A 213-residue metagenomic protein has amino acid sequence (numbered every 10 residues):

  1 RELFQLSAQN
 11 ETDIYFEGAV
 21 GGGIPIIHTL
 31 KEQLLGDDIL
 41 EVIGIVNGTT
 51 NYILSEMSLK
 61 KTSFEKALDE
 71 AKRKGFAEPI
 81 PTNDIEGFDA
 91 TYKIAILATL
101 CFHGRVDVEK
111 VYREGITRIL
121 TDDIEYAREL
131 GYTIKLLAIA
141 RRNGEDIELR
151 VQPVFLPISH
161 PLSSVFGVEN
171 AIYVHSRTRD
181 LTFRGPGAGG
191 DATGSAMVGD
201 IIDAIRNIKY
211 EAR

Functional and structural regions predicted by a protein language model:
R1-K31: Rossmann-fold NAD(P)-binding glycine/threonine-rich loop
Q9-T12, G36-E41, D146-I147, E169-N170 (+1 more regions): Short coil/turn connectors at secondary-structure junctions
I14-G18, E41-G44, F183: General beta-strand structural signal in soluble alpha/beta enzymes
G21, P25, D37, G44 (+6 more regions): Conserved active-site and cofactor/substrate-binding residues in soluble primary-metabolism enzymes
K31-K93, L97: Conserved anion/nucleotide-ligand pocket segment
K60-S63, C101-V108, D203-E211: Short helix-capping/linker segments at secondary-structure and domain boundaries
L68-S164, E169-A171: Substrate-binding/catalytic subdomain of NAD(P)-dependent oxidoreductase enzymes
H160-R213: ATP-dependent carboxylate/acyl-activation modules
